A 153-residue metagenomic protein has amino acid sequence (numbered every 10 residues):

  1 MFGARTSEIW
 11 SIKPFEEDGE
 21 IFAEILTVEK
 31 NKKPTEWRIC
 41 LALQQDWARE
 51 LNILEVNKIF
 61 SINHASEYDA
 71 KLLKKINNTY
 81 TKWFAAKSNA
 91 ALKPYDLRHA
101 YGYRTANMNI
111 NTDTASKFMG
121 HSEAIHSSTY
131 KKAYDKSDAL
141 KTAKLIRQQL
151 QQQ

Functional and structural regions predicted by a protein language model:
A4-S7, S11-R49: Conserved tyrosine-mediated DNA breakage-rejoining catalytic core shared by Y-recombinases
E8-I9, L92-K93, G102, I110-G120: Active-site-proximal segment of tyrosine recombinases
I12, T105-A106: Short helix-to-turn junction characteristic of helix-turn-helix DNA-binding domains, especially the helix
F15-I21, I110-T129: Short, polar N-cap/turn motifs at the start of nucleic acid-interacting alpha helices
T27-K32, M119-K144: Catalytic-site neighborhood detector that most strongly recognizes the C-terminal catalytic loop/helix of tyrosine
C40-A91, Y95-D96, Y101: Active-site/catalytic core of tyrosine-dependent DNA strand-transfer enzymes
K144-Q153: Intrinsically disordered, low-complexity basic tails/linkers immediately adjacent to helix-turn-helix/homeobox/MYB/SANT
